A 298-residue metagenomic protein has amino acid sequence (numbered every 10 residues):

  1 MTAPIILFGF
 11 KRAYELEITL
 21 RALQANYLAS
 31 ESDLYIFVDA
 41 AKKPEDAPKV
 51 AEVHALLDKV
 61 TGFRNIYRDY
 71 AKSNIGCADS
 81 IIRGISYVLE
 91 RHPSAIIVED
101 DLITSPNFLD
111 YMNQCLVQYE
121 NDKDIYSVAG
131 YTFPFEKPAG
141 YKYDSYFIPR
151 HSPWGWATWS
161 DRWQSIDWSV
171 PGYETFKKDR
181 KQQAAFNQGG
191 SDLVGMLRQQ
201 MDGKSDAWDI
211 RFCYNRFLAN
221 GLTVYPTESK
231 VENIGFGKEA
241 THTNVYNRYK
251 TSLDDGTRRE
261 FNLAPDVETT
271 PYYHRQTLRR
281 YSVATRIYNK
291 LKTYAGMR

Functional and structural regions predicted by a protein language model:
M1-I97, L102-R298: An acidic/histidine-cluster motif and surrounding catalytic segment that typifies divalent-metal-assisted enzyme active
